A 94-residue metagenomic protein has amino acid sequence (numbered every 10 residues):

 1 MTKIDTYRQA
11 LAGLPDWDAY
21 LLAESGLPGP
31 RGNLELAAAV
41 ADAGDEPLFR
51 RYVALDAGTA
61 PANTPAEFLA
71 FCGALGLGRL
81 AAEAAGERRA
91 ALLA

Functional and structural regions predicted by a protein language model:
M1-L69, G76-E83: N-terminal alpha-helical scaffold/docking segments in eukaryotic complex subunits
E87-A94: HEAT/HEAT-like alpha-solenoid repeats
